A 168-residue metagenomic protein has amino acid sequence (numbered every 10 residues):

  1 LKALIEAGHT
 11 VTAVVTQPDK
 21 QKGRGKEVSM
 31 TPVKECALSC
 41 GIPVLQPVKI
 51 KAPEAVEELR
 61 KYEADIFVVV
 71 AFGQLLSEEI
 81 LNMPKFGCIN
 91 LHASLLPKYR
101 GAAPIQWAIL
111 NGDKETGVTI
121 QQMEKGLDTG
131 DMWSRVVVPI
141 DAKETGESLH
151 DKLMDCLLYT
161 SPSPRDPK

Functional and structural regions predicted by a protein language model:
L1-V28: N-terminal Rossmann-like dinucleotide-binding module
A7, C40, M83-P84: Short, structured coil segments at secondary-structure junctions
G25-E35, P47-E54, E58, V69-V70: Core alpha/beta nucleotide-donor-binding catalytic domains of modification enzymes
K51-Y62, I66-V118: Alpha-helical oligomerization interface recognition
G126-G146: A short, charged helix-loop
E144-M154: A short glycine-threonine-serine/GTX helix/turn-capping micro-motif
Y159-K168: Single conserved hydrophobic/aromatic residue that forms the stacking wall/gate of nucleotide- or nucleobase-binding
